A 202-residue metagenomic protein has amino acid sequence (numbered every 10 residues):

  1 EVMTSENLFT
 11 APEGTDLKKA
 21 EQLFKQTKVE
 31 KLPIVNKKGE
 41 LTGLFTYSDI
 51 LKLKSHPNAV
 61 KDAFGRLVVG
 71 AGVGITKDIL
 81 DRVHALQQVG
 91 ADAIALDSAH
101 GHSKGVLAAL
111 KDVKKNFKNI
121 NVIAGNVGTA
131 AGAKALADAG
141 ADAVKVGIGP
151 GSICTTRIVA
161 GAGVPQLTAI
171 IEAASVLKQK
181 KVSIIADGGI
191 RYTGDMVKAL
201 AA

Functional and structural regions predicted by a protein language model:
E1-L8, A63-V68, C154-R157: Bateman (tandem CBS) regulatory domains
E1-V2, F24, L32-S48: A glycine-centered beta-loop-beta connector
A11-K28, V35, K52-K54, D78-Q87: The conserved cystathionine-beta-synthase
E21-K31, N36, G125-T129, A133 (+2 more regions): Phosphate/diphosphate-binding loops
K37, A91-S103, D142-A160, G189-A202: Glycine-rich phosphate-binding active-site loops on the catalytic face of alpha/beta enzymes
E40-V60, K77-R82, S98-V122, V127-D138 (+1 more regions): Active-site-adjacent beta->alpha loops and helix N-cap segments on the catalytic face of soluble alpha/beta enzymes
L67-V73, I94-L96, V122-G125, V144-V146 (+1 more regions): Hydrophobic faces of well-ordered beta-strands that scaffold small-molecule active sites in alpha/beta enzyme cores
D81-L86, V122, G128-V146, A186 (+1 more regions): Catalytic cores of alpha/beta
